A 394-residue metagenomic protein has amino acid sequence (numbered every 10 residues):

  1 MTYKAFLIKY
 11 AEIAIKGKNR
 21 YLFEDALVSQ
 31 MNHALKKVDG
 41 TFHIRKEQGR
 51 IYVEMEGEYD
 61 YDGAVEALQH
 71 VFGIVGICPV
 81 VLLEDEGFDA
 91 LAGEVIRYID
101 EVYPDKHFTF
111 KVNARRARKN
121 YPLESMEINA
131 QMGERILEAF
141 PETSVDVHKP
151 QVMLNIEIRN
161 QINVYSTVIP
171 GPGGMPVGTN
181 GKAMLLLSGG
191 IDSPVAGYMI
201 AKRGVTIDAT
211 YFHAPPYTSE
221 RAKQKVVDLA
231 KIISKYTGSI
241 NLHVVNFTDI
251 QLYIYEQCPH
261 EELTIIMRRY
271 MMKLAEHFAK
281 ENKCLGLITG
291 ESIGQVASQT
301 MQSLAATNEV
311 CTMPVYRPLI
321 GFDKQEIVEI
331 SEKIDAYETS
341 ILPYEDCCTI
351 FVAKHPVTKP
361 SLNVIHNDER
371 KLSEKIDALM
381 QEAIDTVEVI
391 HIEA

Functional and structural regions predicted by a protein language model:
M1-M184, P194-N241, E309, V357-L362 (+1 more regions): RNA-binding accessory domains that recognize and position tRNA/RNA substrates
G49, V245-I250, S292, E345-A353: A glycine-rich phosphate-binding loop feature that marks nucleotide/adenosyl-phosphate handling sites
E134-I136, G173-N180, Q251-L252, Q257-E329 (+2 more regions): Active-site adenylate/phosphate-handling loop in enzymes that bind or generate adenylated species
L185, A209-Y211, V244, T289 (+1 more regions): Structural beta-sheet core signal
G190: Conserved G/P- and acidic residue-centered "switch" motifs that form tight phosphate/ATP-binding loops in soluble
A230-E256, D346: A conserved beta-strand->alpha-helix junction
E338, L342-A394: The feature marks non-catalytic terminal segments
